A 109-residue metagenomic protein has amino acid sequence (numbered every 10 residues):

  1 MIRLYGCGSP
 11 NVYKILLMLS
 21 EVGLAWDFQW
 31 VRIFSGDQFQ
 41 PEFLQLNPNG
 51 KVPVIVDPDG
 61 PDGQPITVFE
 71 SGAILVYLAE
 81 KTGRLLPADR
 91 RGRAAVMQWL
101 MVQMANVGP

Functional and structural regions predicted by a protein language model:
M1-P109: GST-like domain detector, emphasizing the conserved glutathione-binding G-site in the N-terminal thioredoxin-like
